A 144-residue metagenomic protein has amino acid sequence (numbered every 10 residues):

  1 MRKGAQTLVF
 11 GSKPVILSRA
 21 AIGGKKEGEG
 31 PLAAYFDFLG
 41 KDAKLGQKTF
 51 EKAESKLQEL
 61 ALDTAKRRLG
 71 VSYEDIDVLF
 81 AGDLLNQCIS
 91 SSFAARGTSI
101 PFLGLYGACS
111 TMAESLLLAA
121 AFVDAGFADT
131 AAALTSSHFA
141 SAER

Functional and structural regions predicted by a protein language model:
M1-L103: Conserved "HGTGT" condensation-loop signature of ketosynthase/thiolase-family condensing enzymes that catalyze
A5, A113-L117, A142-R144: Glycine-/small-residue-rich "gating" segment that lines the acyl/pantetheine channel and substrate pocket
L17, G82, A131-S137: Short beta-strand segments
G23, C109, H138: Residue-level detector of flexible, active-site-proximal loop/helix-junction positions within diverse enzyme catalytic
G46, F50, L117-D124, A140-A142: Short, highly charged low-complexity linear segments
R68-V78, V123-T135: Structural signature of cysteine-dependent C-C bond-forming condensing enzymes
C88-I89, F139-E143: Short, well-ordered, mixed-charge alpha-helical segments that flank or form enzyme active sites
Y106-A133: Active-site-proximal alpha-helical scaffold in enzymes
